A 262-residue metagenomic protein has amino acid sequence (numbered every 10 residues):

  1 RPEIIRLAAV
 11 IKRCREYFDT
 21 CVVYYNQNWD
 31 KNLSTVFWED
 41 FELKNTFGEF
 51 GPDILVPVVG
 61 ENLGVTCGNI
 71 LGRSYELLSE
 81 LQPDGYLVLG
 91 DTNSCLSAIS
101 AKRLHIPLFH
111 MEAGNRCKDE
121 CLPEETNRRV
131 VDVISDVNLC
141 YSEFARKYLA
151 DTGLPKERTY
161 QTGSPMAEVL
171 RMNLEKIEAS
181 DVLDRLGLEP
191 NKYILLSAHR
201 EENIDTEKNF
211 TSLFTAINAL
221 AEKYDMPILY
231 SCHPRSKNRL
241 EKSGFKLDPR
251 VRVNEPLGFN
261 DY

Functional and structural regions predicted by a protein language model:
E3-V10, Y17, F37, I54-P155: Active-site and donor-binding regions of nucleotide-sugar-utilizing enzymes
A9, V22-Y24, H110, Q161 (+2 more regions): Structural beta-sheet core signal
V10-D19, A216-Y224: A short, Lys/Arg-enriched amphipathic alpha-helix followed by its capping loop at the start of a domain
D19-T66: Conserved nucleotide-sugar phosphate-binding/catalytic loop shared by glycosyltransferases and other
Y24-Q27, D91, A113, S164 (+1 more regions): Cofactor-binding loop segments of dinucleotide-utilizing enzymes, especially the Rossmann-like FAD- and NAD(P)+-binding
Q27-N32, V58, V131-N209: A nucleotide-sugar donor-handling region in carbohydrate enzymes
T35, E178-Y262: Donor-nucleotide binding loops and adjacent catalytic segments primarily of GT-B fold Leloir glycosyltransferases
